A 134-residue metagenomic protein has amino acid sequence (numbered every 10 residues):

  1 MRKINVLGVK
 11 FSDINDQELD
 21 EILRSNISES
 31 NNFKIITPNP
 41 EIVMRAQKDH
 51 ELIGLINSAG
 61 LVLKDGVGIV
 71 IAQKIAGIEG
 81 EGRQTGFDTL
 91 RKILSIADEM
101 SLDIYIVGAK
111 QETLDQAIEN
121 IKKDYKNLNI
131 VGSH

Functional and structural regions predicted by a protein language model:
M1-T85: N-terminal nucleotide/polyanion-binding subdomain common to many enzyme families
A76-H134: Conserved beta-alpha
